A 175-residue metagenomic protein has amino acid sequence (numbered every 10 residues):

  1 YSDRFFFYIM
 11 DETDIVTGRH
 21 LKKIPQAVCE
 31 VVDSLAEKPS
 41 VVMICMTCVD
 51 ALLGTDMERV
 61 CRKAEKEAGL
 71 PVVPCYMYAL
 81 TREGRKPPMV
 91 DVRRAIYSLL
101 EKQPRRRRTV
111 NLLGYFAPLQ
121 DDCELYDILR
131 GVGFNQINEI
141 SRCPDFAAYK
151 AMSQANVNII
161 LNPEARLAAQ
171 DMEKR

Functional and structural regions predicted by a protein language model:
Y1-R175: An N-terminal assembly and electron-transfer interface module characteristic of large anaerobic redox and radical
